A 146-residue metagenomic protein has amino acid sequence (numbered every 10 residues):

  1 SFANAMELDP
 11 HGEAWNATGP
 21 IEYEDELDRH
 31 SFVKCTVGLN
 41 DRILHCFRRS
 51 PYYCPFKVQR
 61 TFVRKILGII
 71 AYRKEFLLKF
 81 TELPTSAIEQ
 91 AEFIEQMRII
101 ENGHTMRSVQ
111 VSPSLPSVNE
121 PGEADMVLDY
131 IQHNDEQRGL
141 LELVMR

Functional and structural regions predicted by a protein language model:
S1-L83: Conserved core of the sugar-phosphate nucleotidyltransferase
T61-R146: Conserved alpha/beta core of the MobA/IspD/sugar-nucleotide pyrophosphorylase nucleotidyltransferase superfamily
